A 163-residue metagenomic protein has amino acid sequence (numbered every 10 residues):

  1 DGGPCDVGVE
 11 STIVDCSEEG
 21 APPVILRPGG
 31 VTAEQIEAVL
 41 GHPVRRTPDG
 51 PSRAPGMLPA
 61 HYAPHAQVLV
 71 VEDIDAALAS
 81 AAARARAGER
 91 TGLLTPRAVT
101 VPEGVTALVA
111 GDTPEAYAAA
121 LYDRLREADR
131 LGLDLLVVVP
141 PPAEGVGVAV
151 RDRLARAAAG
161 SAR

Functional and structural regions predicted by a protein language model:
G2-R163: Active-site-adjacent structural elements in enzyme catalytic cores
